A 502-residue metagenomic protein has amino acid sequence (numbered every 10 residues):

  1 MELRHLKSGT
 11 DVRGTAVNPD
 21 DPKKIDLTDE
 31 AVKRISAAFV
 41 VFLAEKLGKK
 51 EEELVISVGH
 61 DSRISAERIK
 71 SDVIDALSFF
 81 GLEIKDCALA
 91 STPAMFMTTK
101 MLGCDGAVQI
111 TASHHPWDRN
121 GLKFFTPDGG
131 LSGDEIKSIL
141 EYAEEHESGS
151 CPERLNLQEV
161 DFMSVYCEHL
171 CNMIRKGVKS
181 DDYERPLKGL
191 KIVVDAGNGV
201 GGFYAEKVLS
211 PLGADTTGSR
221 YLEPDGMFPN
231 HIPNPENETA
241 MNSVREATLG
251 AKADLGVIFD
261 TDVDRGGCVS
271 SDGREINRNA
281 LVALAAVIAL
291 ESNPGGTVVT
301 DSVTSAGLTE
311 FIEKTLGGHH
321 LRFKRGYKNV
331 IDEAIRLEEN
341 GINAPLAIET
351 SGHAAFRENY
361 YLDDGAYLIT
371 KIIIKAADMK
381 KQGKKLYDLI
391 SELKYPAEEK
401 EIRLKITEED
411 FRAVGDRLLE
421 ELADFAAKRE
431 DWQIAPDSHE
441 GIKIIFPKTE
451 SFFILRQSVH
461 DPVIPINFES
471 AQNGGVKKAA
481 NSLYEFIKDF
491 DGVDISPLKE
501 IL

Functional and structural regions predicted by a protein language model:
M1-V73, F79-F80, N156-G189: An N-terminal, well-structured beta->alpha segment
R4-D20, V200, L346-T350, Y360-G365: Conserved phosphate/anionic-ligand binding catalytic regions in large, soluble enzymes, centered on
V41, E45-K49, V55-R119, K207-V269: N-terminal small/polar loop signature for handling phosphorylated ligands or for N-terminal nucleophile
K50-D61, K85, K191-V193, G296-S302 (+1 more regions): Short glycine-rich phosphate-binding loop at a beta-alpha junction
S78, C87-A88, E141-E168, N172 (+2 more regions): Proline/glycine-rich low-complexity loops and linkers
N120-T248: Gly/Ser/Thr-enriched, mixed-charge loops and adjacent short helices that form phosphate/oxyanion-binding elements
N293-L502: Phosphate-binding and adjacent anionic-ligand microenvironments
